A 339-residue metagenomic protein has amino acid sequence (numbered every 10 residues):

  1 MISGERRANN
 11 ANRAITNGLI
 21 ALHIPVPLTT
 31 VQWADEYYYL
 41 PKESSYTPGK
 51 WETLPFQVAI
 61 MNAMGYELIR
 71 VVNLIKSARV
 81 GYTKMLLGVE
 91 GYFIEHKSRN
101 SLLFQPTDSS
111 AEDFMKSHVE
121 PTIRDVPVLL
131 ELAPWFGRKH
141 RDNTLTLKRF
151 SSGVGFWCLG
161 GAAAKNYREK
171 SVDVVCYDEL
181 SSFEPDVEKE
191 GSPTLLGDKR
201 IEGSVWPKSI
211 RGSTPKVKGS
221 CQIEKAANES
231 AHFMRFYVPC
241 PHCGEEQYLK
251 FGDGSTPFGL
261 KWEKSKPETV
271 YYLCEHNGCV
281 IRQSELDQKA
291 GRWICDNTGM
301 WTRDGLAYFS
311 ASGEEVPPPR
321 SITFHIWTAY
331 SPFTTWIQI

Functional and structural regions predicted by a protein language model:
M1-I339: Phosphate/NTP-binding elements of NTP-utilizing enzymes
